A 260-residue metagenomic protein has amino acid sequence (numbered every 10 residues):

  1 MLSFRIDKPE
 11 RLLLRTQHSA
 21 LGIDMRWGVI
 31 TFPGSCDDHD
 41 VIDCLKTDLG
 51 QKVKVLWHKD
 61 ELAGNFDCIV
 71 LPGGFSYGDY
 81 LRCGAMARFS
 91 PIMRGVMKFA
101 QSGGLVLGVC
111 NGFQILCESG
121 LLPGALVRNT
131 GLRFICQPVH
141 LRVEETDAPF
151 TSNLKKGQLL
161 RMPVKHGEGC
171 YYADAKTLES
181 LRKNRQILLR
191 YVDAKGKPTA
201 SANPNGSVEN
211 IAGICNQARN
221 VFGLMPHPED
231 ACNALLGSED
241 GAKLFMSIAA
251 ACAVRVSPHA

Functional and structural regions predicted by a protein language model:
M1-L12, T16, L21-V109, C117-P123 (+5 more regions): N-terminal beta1-alpha1 cap of cysteine-dependent amidohydrolase-like domains
R26, M97-Q101, N129-A260: Amide-donor transfer/coupling interface in amidating biosynthetic enzymes
G74-F75, G112, G167, P228: Active-site metal-binding loops of divalent metal-dependent hydrolases
G112-F113, D147: Short, flexible active-site-adjacent loop segments at beta-strand->alpha-helix junctions, enriched in small/polar
